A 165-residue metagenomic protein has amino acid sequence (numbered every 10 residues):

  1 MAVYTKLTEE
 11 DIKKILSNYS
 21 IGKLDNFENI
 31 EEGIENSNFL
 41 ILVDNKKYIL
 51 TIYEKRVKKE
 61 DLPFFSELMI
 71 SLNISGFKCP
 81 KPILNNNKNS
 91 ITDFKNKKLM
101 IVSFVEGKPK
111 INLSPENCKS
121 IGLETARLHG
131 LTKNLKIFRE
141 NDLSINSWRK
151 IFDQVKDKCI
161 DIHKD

Functional and structural regions predicted by a protein language model:
M1-D25: Juxta-kinase regulatory segment immediately upstream of eukaryotic protein kinase catalytic domains
M1-V3, N29-N36, I52-Y53: Short acidic/polar alpha-helix capping motifs at helix-coil junctions
T8, I12, I34-E35, F65: Short N-terminal amphipathic alpha-helix/helix-capping patch enriched in small hydrophobics with frequent Ser/Thr
Y19-L42: ATP-binding glycine-rich phosphate-binding loop
N29, N85, N141: Residue-level "edge-of-site" marker
V43-F138: ATP-binding pocket architecture of kinase catalytic cores
D142-D165: Active-site catalytic-loop/activation-segment of kinase and kinase-like phosphoryl-transfer enzymes
